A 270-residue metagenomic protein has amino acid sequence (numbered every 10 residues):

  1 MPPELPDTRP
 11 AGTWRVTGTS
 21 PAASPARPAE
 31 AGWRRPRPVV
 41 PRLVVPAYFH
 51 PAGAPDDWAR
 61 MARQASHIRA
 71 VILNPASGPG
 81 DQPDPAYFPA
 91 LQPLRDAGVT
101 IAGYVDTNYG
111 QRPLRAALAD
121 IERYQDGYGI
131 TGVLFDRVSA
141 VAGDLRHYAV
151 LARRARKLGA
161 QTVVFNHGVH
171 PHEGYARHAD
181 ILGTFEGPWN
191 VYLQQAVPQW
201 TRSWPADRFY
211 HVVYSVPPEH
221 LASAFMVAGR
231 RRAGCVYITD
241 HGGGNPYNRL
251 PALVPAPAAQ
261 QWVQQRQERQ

Functional and structural regions predicted by a protein language model:
P2-P6, G12-G18, S24-Q270: Glycan-processing catalytic domains of CAZymes
